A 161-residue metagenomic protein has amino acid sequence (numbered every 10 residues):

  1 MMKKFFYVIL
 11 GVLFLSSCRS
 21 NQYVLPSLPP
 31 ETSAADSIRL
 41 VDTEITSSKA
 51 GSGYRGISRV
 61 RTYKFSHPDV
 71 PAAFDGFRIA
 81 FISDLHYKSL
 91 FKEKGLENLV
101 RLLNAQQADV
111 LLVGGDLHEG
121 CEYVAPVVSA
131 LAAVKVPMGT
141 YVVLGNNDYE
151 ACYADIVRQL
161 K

Functional and structural regions predicted by a protein language model:
M1-M2, L117: Bimodal feature
M2-R78: Acidic, histidine-bearing metal-coordination/catalytic regions of metal-dependent phosphoesterases
G56-R59, V70-R158: Membrane-embedded segments
